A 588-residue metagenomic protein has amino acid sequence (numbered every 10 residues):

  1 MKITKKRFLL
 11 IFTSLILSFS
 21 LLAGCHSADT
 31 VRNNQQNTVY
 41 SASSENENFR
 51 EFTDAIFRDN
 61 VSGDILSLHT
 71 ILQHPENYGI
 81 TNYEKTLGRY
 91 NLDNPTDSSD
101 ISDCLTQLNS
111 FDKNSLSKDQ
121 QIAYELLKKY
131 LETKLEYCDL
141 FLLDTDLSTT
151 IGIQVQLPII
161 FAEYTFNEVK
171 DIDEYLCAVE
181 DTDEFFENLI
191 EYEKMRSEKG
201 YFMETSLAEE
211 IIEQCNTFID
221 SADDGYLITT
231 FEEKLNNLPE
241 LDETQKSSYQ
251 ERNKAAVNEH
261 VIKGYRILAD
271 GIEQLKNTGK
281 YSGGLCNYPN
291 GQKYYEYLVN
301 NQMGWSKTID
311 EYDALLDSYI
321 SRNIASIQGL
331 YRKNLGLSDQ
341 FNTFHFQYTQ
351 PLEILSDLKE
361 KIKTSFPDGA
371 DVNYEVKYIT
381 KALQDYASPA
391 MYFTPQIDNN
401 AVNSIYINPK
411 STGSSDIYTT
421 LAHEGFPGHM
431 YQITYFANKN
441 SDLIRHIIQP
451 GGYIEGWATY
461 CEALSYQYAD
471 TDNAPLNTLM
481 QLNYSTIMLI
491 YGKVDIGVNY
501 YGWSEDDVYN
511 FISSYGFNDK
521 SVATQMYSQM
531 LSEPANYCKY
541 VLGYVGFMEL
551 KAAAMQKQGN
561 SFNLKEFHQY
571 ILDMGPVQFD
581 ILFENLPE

Functional and structural regions predicted by a protein language model:
K2-F12: Bacterial N-terminal signal peptides that target proteins for export
S20-G24: C-terminal motif of bacterial Sec signal peptides marking the signal peptidase cleavage site
H26-A28: Bacterial signal peptide processing site
V31-E588: N-terminal maturation segment of proteins
